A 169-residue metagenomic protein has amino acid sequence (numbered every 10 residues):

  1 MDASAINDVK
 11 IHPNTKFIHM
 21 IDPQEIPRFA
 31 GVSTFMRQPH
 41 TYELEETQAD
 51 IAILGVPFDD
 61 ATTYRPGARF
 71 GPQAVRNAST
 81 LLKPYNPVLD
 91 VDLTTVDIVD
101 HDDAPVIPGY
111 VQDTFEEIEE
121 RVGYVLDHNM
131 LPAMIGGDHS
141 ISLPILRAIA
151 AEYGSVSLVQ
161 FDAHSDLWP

Functional and structural regions predicted by a protein language model:
D2-P169: Conserved alpha-helical scaffold segments that buttress catalytic/binding sites
